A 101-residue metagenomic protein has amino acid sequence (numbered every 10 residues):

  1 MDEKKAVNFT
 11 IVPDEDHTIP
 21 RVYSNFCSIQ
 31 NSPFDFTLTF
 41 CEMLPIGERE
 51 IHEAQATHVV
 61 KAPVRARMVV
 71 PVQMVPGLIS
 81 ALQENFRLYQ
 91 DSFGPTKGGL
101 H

Functional and structural regions predicted by a protein language model:
M1-Q73, G77-H101: N-terminal intrinsically disordered, cationic/polar leader segments that include organellar targeting peptides
